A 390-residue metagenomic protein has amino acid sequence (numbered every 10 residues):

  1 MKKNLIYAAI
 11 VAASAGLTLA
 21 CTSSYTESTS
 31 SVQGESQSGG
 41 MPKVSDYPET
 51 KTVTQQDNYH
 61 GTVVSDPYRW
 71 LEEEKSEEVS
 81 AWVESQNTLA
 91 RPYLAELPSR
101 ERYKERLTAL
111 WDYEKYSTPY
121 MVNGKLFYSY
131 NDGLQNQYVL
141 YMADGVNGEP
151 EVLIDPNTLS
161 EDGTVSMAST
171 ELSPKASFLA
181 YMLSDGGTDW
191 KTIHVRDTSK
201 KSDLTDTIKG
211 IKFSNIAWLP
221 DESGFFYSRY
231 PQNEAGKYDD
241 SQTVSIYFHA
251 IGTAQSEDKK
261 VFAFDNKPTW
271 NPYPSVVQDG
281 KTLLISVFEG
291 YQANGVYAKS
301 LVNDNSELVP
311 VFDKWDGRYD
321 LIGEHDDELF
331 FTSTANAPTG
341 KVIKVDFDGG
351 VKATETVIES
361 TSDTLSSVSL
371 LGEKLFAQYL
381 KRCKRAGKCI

Functional and structural regions predicted by a protein language model:
M1-S23: Gram-negative bacterial Sec-dependent N-terminal signal peptides
Y7-A8, C21-I390: Beta-propeller folds
